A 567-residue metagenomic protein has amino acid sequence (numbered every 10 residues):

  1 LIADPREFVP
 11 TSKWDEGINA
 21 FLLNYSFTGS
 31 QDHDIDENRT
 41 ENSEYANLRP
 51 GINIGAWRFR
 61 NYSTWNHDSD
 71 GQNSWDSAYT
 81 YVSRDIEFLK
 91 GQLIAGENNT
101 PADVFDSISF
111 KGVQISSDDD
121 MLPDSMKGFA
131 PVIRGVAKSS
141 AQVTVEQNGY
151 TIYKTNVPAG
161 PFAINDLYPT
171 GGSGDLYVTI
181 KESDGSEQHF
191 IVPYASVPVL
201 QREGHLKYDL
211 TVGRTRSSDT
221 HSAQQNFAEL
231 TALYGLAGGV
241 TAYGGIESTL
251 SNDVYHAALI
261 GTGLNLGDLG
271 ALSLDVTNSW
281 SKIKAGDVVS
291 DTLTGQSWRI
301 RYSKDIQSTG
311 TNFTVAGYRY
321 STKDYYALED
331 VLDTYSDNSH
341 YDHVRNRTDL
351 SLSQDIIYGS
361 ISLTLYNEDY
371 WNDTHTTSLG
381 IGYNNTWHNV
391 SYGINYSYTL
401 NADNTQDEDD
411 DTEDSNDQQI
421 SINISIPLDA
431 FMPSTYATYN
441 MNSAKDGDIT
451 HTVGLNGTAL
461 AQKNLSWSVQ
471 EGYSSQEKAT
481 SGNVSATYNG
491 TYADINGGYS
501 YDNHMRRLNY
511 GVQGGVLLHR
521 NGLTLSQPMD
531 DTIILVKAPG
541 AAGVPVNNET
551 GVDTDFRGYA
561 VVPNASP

Functional and structural regions predicted by a protein language model:
L1-S30, E37-G204, H256, I260-G263 (+4 more regions): Outer-membrane beta-barrel channel domains
G17-L22, E203-A232, I534-L535: Compositionally biased low-complexity segments at domain edges in trafficked proteins and select soluble regulators
Y25-G29, N61-W65, L93-N99, L210-R214 (+8 more regions): Transmembrane beta-barrel strands of outer-membrane/channel proteins
Q31-N42, H221-E229: Surface-exposed strand-loop-strand hairpins of Gram-negative outer-membrane beta-barrel proteins
E44-G55, W75-F88, Q224-G238, A242-S248 (+10 more regions): Feature captures outer-membrane beta-barrel proteins of Gram-negative bacteria and organelles
T170-G172, S251-V254, W371-D373, K445-G447 (+2 more regions): Short glycine/serine/proline-enriched coil/turn segments at secondary-structure junctions
Y326, I426-S434, T438-D446, A542-G543: Primarily extracellular Gram-negative trimeric autotransporter adhesin
Y326, S360-T364, N372-T374, S391-N395 (+4 more regions): Extended hydrophobic-aromatic, low-complexity segments
